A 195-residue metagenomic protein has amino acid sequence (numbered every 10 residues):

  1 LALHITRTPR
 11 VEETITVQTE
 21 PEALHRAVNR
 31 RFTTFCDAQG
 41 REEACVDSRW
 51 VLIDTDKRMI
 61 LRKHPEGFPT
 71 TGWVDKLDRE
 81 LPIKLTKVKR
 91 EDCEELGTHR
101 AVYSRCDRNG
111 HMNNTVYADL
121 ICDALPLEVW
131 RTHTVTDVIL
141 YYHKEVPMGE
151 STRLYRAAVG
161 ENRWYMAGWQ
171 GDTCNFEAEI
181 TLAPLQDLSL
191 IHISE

Functional and structural regions predicted by a protein language model:
L1, T33, V46-W50, G97-H99 (+3 more regions): A structural signal for short, well-ordered beta-strand segments
L1-T14, L125, L185-L190: Hydrophobic, proline/glycine-rich low-complexity stretches
L3-A38, V138-D172: Hydrophobic beta-sheet segments that form the core/acyl-binding groove of ACP/CoA-dependent acyl-chain-processing
I15, E94-E95, E177: A generic structural signal for ordered secondary structure
G40, V74-E80, D172, A178-A183: Short, highly charged low-complexity linear segments
R41, C45-D47, I53-D137: Hot-dog-fold acyl-thioester-processing enzymes
R108-D187: Structured core of small recognition/catalytic domains
I191-E195: Conserved small/polar residues in nucleotide/adenosyl-binding loops
